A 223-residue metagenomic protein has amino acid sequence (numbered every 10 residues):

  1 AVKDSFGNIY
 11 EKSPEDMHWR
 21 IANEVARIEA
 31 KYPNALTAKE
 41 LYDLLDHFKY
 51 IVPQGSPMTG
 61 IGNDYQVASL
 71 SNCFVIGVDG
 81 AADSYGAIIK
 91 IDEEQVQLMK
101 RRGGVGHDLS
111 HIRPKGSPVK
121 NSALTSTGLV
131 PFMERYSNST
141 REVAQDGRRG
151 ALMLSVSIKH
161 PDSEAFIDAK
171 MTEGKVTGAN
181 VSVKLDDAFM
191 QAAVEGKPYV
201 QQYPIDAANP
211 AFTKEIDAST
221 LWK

Functional and structural regions predicted by a protein language model:
A1-K223: Extended catalytic cores of very large enzyme megasubunits
